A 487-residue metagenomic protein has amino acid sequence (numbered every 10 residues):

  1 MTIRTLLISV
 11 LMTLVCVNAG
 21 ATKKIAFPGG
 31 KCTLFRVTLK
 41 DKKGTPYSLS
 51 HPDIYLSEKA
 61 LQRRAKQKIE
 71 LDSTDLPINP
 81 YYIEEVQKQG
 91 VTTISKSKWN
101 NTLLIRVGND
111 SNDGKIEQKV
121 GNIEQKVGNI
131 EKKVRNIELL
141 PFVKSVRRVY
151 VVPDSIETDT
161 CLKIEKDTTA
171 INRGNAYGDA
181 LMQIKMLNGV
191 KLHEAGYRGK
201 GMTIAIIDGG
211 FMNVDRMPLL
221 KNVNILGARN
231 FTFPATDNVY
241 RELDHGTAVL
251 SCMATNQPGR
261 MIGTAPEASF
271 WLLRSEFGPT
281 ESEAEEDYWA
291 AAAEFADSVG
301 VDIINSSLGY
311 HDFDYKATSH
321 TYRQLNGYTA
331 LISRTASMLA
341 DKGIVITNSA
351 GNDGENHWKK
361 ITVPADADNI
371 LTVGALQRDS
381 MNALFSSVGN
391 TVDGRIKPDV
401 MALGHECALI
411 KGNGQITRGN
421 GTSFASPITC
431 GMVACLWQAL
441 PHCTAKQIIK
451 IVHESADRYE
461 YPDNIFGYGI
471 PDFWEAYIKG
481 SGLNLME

Functional and structural regions predicted by a protein language model:
M1-P28, V127, E487: Bacterial Sec-dependent N-terminal signal peptides
T22-P28, I94-S97, S111-N112, E131-K133 (+5 more regions): N-terminal domain-start motif of subtilase-like serine proteases
K23-T158: Inhibitory N-terminal propeptides of secreted protease zymogens
G30, A180, V190-R229, A235-E285 (+8 more regions): Subtilisin-like serine protease catalytic core
V37-D41, V107-G108, V149, I206-G210 (+10 more regions): Active-site-proximal beta-strand/loop segments in catalytic clefts of secreted hydrolases
H193, N256-G259, L272-D366, V392-R395 (+3 more regions): Substrate-binding/access-modulating region of protease and related hydrolase catalytic domains
L250-M253, L273-F277, K360, V400 (+2 more regions): Hydrolase catalytic cores
G351, A476-E487: Secreted peptidase-domain scaffold signal
